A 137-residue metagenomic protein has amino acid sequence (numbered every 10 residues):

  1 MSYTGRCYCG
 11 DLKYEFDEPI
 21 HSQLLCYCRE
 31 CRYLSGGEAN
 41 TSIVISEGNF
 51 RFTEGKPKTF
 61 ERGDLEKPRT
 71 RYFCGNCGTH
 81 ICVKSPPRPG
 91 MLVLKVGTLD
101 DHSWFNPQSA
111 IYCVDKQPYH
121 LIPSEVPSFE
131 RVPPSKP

Functional and structural regions predicted by a protein language model:
M1-P137: A short Gly-Trp-Pro
